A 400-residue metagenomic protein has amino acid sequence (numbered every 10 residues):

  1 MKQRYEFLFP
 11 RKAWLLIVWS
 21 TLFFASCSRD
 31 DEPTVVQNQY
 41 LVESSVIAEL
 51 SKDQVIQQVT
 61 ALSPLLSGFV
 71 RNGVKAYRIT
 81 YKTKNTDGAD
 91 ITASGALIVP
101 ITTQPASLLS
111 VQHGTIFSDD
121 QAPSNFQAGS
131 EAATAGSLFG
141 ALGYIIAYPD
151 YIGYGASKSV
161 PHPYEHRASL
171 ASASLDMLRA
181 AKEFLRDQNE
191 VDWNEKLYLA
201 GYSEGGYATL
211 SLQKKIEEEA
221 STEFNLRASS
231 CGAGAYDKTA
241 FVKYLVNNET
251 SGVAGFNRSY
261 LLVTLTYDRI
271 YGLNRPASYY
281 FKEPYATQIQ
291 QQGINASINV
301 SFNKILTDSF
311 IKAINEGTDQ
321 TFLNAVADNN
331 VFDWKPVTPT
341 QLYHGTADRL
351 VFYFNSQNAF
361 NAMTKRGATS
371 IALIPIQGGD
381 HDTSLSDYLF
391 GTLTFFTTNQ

Functional and structural regions predicted by a protein language model:
F23-S26: C-terminal motif of bacterial Sec signal peptides marking the signal peptidase cleavage site
S28-Q104: Catalytic-loop region of hydrolases
T86-S94, I98-L142: Short, surface-exposed "cap/lid" segments of acyl-processing enzymes
T102, A180-A200, S221-F224: Gly/Ser-rich "nucleophile elbow"/oxyanion-hole loop immediately N-terminal to the catalytic nucleophile in hydrolases
Y164-D187: Alpha/beta-hydrolase active-site loop
G232-D333: Accessory cap/linker subdomain of secreted extracellular hydrolases
T318, L323-A325, Q341, L350 (+2 more regions): C-terminal catalytic histidine-bearing segment of alpha/beta-hydrolase fold enzymes
P336, Q341-D348: Short beta-strand/loop motif that positions the catalytic acidic residue of the alpha/beta-hydrolase fold
